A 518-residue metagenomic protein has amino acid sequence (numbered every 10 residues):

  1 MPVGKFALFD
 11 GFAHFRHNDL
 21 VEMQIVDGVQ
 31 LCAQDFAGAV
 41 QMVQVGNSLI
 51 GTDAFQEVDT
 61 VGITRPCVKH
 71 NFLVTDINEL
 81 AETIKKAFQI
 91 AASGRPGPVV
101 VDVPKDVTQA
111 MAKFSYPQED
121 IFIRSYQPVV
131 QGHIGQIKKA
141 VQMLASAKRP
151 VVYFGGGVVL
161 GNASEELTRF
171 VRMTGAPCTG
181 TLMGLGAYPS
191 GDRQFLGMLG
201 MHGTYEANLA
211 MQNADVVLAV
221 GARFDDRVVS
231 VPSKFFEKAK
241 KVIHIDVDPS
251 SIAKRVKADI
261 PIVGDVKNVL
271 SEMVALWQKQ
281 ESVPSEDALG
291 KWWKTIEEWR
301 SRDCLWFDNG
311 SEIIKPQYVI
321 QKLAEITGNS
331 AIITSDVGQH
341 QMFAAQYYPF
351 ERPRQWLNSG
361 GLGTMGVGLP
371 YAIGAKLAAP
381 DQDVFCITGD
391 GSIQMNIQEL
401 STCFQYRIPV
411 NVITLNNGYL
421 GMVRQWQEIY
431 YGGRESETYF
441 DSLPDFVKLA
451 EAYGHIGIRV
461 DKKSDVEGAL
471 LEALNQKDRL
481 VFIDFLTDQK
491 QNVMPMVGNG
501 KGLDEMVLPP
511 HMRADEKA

Functional and structural regions predicted by a protein language model:
M1-V3, V21-V29, V40-M42: Hydrophobic alpha-helical signal/anchor motif
L8-R16, L20, V26-C32, F36: Hydrophobic, low-acid, alpha-helix-prone terminal segments
A37-P284, K322, I326-N329, V410-V412 (+2 more regions): N-terminal alpha/beta PP-like core and its mobile active-site loop of ThDP/TPP-dependent enzymes
L49-Q56, N208, A253-R255, P261-V263 (+3 more regions): Thiamine diphosphate
T52-A54, Y126-V141, L199-G203, I314-K315 (+4 more regions): A general structural motif
A81-E82, G156-A163, E312-P316, S392-M395 (+1 more regions): Active-site glycine- and acidic-residue-rich loops that bind and position anionic ligands or nucleotide-like cofactors
V100, H244, T334, I387-T388: Generic enzyme active-site microenvironment
K294-P370, A375: Active-site diphosphate/adenylate-binding microenvironment
